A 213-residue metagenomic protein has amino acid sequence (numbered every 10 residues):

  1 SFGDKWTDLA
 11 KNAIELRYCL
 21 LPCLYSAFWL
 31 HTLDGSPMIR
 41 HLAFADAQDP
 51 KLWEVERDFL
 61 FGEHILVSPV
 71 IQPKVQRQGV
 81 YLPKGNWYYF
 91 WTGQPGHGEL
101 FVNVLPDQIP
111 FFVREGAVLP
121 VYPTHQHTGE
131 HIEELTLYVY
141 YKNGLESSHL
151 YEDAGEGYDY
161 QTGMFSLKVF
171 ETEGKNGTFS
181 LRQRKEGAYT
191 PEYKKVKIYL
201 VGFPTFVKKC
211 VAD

Functional and structural regions predicted by a protein language model:
S1-F203: Catalytic core of carbohydrate-active enzymes
P204-D213: A short amphipathic beta-strand at an alpha->beta junction
